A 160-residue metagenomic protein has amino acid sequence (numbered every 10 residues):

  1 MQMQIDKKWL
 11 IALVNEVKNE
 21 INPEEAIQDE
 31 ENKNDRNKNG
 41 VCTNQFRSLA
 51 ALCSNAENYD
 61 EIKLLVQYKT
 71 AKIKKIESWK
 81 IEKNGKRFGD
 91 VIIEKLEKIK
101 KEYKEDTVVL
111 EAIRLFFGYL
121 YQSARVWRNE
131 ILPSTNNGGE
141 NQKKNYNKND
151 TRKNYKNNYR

Functional and structural regions predicted by a protein language model:
M1-R160: Small/polar/charged residue-enriched interaction surfaces, especially the RNA/DNA-contacting tracks of RNP/CRISPR
